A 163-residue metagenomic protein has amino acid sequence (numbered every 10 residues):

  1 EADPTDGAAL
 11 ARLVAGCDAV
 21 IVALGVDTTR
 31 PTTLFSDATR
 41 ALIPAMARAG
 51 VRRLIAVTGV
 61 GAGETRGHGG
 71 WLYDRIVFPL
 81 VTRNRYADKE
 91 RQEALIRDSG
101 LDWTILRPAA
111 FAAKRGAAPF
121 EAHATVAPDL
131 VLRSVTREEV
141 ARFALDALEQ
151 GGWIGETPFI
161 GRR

Functional and structural regions predicted by a protein language model:
E1-A19: Conserved Rossmann-fold cofactor-binding substructure of NAD(P)-dependent oxidoreductases
D6-G7, C17, T29-T32, A47-R53 (+1 more regions): Oxidoreductase cofactor-interface core, primarily capturing Rossmann-like NAD(P)-dependent enzymes
A23-L24: Glycine-rich, N-terminal phosphate-binding loop of Rossmann-like dinucleotide-binding domains
L34-A41: Charged helix-capping and loop-helix junction motifs
P44: A short glycine-rich, Lys/Arg-flanked "PGG" loop and its adjoining helix->strand segment in the class I
